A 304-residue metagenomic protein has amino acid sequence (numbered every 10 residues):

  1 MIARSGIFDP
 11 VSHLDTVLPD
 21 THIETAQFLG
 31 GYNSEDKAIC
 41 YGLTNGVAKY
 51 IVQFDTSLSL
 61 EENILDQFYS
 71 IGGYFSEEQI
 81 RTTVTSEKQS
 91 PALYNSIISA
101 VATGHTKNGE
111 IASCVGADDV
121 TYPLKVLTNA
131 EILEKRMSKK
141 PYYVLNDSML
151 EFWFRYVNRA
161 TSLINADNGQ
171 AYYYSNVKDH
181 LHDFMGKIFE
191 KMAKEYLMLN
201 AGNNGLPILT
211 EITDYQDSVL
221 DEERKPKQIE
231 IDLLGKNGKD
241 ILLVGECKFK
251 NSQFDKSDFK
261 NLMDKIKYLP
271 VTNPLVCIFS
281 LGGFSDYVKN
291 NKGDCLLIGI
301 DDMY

Functional and structural regions predicted by a protein language model:
M1-S12: Short regulatory helix/loop adjacent to the ATP-binding pocket of P-loop NTPases
S12-A38: Conserved small helical "lid"/interfacial subdomain of P-loop NTPases
A26, Y41, E110-S113: The alpha-helix within a helix-turn-helix
S34-Q53, P91-Y94: The conserved phosphate-sensing helix
T56, L60-Q228: Accessory nucleic acid-recognition modules appended to NTPase machines
L197, I231-N251, L262, V276: Conserved catalytic cores of phosphodiester-cleaving nucleases, focusing on short active-site segments
F249-L269: Mg2+/Mn2+-dependent nuclease catalytic core
L275-Y304: Domain-level recognition of nuclease-like catalytic cores that cleave nucleotide substrates
